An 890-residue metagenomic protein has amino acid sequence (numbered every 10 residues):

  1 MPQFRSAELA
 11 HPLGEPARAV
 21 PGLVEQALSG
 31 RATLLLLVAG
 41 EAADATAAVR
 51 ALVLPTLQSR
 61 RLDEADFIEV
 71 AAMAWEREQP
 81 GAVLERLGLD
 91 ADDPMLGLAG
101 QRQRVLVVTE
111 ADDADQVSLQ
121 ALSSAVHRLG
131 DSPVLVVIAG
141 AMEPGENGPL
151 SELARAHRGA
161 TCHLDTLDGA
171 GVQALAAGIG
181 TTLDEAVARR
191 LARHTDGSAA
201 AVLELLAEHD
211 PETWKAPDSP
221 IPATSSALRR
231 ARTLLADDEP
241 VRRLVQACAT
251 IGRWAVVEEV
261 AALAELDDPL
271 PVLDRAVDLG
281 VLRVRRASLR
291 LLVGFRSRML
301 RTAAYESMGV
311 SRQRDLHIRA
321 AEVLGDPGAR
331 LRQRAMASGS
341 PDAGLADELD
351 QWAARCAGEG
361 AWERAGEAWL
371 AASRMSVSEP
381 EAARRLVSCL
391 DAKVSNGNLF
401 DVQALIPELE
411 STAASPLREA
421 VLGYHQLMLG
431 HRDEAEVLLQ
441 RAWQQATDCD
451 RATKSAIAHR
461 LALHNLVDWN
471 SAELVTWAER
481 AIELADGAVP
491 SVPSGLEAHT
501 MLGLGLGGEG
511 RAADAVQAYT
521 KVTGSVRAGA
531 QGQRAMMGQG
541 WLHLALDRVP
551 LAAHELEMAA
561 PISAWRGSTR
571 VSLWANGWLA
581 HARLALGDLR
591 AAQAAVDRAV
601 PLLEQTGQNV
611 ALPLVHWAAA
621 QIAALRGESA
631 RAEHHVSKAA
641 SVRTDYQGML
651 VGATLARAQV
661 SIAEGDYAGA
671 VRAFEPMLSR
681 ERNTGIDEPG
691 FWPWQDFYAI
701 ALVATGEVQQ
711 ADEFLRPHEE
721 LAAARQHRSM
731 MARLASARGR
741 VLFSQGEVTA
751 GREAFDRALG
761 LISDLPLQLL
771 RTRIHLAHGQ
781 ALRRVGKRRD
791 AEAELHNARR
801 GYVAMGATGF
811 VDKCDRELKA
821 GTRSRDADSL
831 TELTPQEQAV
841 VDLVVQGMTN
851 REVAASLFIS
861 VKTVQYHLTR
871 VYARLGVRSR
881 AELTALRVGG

Functional and structural regions predicted by a protein language model:
P2-S6, A10-L13, E41-R104: Conserved phosphate-binding/catalytic loops and adjacent sensor/switch elements of nucleotide-binding enzymes, spanning
E8-V24, Q836: N-terminal pre-P-loop "Q-motif" helix
L34, V272, L292-F295, S311-D401 (+11 more regions): Extended alpha-helical scaffolding segments used for macromolecular assembly and cargo binding
Q58-R61, L153-R155, L183-A186, A192-R193 (+9 more regions): Internal alpha-solenoid helical repeat scaffolds
L98-S118: Conserved P-loop NTPase "ATPase switch" module shared by AAA+ and STAND
A121, V126-R190, A201-E204, P222-L228 (+1 more regions): Alpha-helical sensor/transducer elements of the RecA-like P-loop NTPase core
G171-A371, M375, E707, R874: Short secondary-structure boundary elements
E753, A777, K819, R823-G890: Helix-turn-helix DNA-binding segment
